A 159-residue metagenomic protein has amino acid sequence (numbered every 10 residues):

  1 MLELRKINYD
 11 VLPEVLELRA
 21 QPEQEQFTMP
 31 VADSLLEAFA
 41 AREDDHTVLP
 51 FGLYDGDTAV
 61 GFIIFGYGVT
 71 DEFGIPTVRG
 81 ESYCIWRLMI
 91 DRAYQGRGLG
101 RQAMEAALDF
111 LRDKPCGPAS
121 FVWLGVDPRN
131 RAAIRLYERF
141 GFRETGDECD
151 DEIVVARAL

Functional and structural regions predicted by a protein language model:
L2-A93, A106, F110-C116, G146-C149: Acetyl-CoA-dependent GNAT
Y67-V69, M89, P128, G141 (+1 more regions): Short, well-ordered turn and helix-capping elements at secondary-structure junctions
D91-A93, R97, P128-R129: Active-site acidic-Proline motif in GNAT/NAT acetyltransferases
G96-M104: Glycine-rich acyl-CoA binding loop
G98, C116, G141: Short glycine-rich hinge loops at helix-strand junctions in the catalytic core of two-component histidine kinases
R101, P128-G146: Conserved active-site alpha-helix within GNAT-family acetyltransferase domains
P118-I134, D150-I153, A158-L159: Conserved beta-strand-loop-alpha-helix junction that forms the acyl-donor binding cleft
